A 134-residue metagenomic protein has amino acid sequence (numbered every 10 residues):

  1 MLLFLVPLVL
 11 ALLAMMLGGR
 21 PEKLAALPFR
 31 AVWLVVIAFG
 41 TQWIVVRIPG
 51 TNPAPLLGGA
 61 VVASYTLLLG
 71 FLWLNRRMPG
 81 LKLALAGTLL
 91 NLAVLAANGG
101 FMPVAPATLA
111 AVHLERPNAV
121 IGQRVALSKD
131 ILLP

Functional and structural regions predicted by a protein language model:
M1-S64: Transmembrane alpha-helical insertion/packing segments
F29, G58, L74, M78 (+1 more regions): Residue-level detector of functional hotspots within protein domains
P49, N98-G99: Short helix-capping/hinge motifs at transmembrane helix termini and TM-loop junctions
T51, L92-L95, I131-P134: Intrinsic structural disorder
P53-A54, P79-A84, F101-V112: A cytosolic-side transmembrane-helix exit/cap motif
L67-N98: Interfacial segments of alpha-helical transmembrane regions
V104-P134: Extracytosolic (periplasmic/ER-lumenal) interhelical loops and adjacent juxtamembrane/interface segments of multi-pass
